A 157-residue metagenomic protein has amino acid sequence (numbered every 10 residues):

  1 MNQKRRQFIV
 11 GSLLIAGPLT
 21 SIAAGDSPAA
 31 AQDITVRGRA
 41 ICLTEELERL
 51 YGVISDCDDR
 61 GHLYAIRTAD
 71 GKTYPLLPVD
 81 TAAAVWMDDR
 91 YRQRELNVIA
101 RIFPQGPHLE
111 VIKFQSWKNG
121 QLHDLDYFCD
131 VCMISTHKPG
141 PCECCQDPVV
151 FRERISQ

Functional and structural regions predicted by a protein language model:
M1-I15: N-terminal secretory signal peptides and thylakoid transit peptides that target proteins across membranes
Q32-D58: Structural detector for short beta-strands of small beta-barrel domains
V36-A40, Q93-I102: OB-fold and OB-like beta-barrel modules that bind single-stranded nucleic acids
I54-P75: OB-fold (S1/OB) nucleic-acid-binding surfaces
A82-N97: Short nucleic-acid-contacting surface segments enriched for D/E, G, S/T with interspersed K/R
F103-H123: OB-fold/S1-family single-stranded nucleic acid-binding modules
D130-V131, C144: Short, cysteine/histidine-rich loop/knuckle motifs that typically chelate Zn2+
C145-S156: Short Cys/His-rich micro-motifs in 6-15 aa windows
